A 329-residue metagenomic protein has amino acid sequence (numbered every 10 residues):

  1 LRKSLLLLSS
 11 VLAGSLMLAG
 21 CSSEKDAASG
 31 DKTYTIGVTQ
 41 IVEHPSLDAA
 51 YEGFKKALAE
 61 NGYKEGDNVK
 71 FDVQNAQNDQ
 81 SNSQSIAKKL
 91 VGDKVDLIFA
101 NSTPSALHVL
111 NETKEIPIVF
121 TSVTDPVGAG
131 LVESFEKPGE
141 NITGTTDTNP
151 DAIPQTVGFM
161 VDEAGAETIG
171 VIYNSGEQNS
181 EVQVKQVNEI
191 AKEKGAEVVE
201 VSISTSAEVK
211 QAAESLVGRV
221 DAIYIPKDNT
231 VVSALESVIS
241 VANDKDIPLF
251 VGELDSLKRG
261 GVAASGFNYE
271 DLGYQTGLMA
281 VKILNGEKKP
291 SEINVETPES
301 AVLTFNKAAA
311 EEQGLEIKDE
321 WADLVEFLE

Functional and structural regions predicted by a protein language model:
M17-G20: C-terminal motif of bacterial Sec signal peptides marking the signal peptidase cleavage site
S22-E24: Bacterial signal peptide processing site
T33-K55, N61, D72-S81, G176-Q178 (+1 more regions): Extracytoplasmic "Venus flytrap"
I36, F54, T143-K194, N294-A309: An alpha-beta-alpha
K70-G92, S202-L216: Structural motif
Q77-E133, D228-N243, I247, G252: Beta-alpha junction/loop-to-helix N-cap segments that form part of ligand/metal-binding clefts
P126-T168, N268-K288: Hydrophobic alpha-helical segments within soluble ligand-binding/sensing domains
K282-E329: Hinge/cleft segment of the Venus flytrap/periplasmic-binding protein
